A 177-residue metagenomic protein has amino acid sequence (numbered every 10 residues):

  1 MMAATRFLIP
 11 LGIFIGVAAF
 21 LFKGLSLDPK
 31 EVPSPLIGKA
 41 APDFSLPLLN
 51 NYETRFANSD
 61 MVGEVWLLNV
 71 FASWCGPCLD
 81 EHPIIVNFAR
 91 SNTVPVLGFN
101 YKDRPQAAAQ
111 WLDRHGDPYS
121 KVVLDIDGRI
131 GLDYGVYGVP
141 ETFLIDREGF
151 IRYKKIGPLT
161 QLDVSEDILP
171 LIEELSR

Functional and structural regions predicted by a protein language model:
M1-P47, R177: N-terminal targeting signals for export/organelle localization
F7, D113-P118, D125-S176: Thiol/disulfide oxidoreductase modules built on the thioredoxin-like
S26-D28, P47-E53, V122-D125: Short gly/ser/thr-rich secondary-structure transition/capping motifs
F44-L67: A short beta-strand-turn-helix
L67-L68, V96: Hydrophobic beta-strand anchors of alpha/beta hydrolase catalytic cores
N69-W74, Y101: Aromatic-flanked redox-active Cys/Sec active sites in thiol-based oxidoreductases, especially the WC-centered
S73-D80, E141: C-type cytochrome heme c attachment motif
L79-G116, I126-D133: Structural microenvironment flanking redox-active thiols in thiol-disulfide oxidoreductases
